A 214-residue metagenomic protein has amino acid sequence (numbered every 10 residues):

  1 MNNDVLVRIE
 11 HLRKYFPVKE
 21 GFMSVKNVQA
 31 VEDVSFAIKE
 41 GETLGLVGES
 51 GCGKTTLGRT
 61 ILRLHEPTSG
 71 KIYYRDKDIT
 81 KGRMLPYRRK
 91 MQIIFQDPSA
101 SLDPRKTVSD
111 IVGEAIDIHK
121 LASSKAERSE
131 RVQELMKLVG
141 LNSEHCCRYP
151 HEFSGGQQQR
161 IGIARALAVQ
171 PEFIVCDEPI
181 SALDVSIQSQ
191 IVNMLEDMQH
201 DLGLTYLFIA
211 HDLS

Functional and structural regions predicted by a protein language model:
V47-G48: The feature captures the beta-strand-to-loop junction immediately N-terminal to the Walker
L62: Helix-to-loop junction immediately C-terminal to a conserved catalytic motif
G70-D78, Y87: Conserved ABC transporter NBD signature motif
A126-E144, D197: Conserved ABC ATPase "signature" region
Y149-F153, Q157: Conserved ABC ATPase signature
I163, I191: Hydrophobic anchor residue at the start of the ABC signature
A168-E172: A short, proline-enriched helix->beta-strand linker immediately N-terminal to the Walker B motif in ABC-type P-loop
